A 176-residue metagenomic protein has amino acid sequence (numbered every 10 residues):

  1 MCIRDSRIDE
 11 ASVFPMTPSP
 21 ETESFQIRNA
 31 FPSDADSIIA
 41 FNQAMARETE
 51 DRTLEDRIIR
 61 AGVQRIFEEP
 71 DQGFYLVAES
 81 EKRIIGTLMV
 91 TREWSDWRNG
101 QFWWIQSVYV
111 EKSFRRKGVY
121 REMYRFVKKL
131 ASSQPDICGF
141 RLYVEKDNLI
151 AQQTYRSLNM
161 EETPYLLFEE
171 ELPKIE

Functional and structural regions predicted by a protein language model:
M1-S6: Conserved small/polar residues in nucleotide/adenosyl-binding loops
Q26-I38: A short beta-loop-alpha structural element at the N-terminal edge of CoA-dependent acyl/N-acetyltransferase catalytic
Q43-R65: Conserved GNAT-fold acetyl-CoA-binding loop/helix
R65-L76: A short helix-loop-beta-strand connector motif used in the catalytic cores of GNAT acetyltransferases and, in some
V77, R83-R92, Y109: Conserved beta-strand in the GNAT
V110, R116-K129, Q153, S157: Conserved acetyl-CoA-binding loop-helix of GNAT-fold acetyltransferases
R121, K146-L166: Conserved active-site alpha-helix within GNAT-family acetyltransferase domains
S132-Y143: Conserved GNAT acetyl-CoA-binding A-motif
